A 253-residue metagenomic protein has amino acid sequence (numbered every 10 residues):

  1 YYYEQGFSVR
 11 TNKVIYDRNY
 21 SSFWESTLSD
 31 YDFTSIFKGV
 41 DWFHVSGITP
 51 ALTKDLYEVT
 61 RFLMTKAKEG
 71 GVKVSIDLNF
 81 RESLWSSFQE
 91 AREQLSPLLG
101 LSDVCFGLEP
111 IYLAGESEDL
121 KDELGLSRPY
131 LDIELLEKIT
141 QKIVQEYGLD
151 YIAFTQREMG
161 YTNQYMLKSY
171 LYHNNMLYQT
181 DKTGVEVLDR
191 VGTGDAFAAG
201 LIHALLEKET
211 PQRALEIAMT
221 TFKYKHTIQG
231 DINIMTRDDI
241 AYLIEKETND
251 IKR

Functional and structural regions predicted by a protein language model:
Y1-G47, I240-R253: Conserved N-terminal subdomain of the carbohydrate kinase-like
N19, I48, N79-S83, P110 (+1 more regions): Active-site beta-loop-alpha junctions enriched in small/polar residues
T49-E58, E116-S117, E123: Glycine/threonine-rich flexible loop motifs
E58-G71, Q94-L101: Catalytic-core regions built around general acid/base machinery
A67-K73, Y147-D150: A short helix->loop->beta-strand "cap" motif at the edges of active sites that frequently abuts
V74-I76, F106: Hydrophobic beta-strand scaffold residues
L84-H173: Conserved phosphate/ATP/ADP-binding segment of small-molecule kinases
L177-E247, I251: Conserved post-catalytic alpha-helical subdomain immediately downstream of the catalytic base and nucleotide-binding
